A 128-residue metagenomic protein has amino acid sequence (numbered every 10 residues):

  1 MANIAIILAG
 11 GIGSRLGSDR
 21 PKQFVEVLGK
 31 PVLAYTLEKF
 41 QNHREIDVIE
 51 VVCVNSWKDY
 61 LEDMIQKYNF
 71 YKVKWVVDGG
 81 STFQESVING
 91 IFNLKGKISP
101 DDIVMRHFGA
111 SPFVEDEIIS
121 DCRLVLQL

Functional and structural regions predicted by a protein language model:
A2-N55: N-terminal glycine-rich phosphate-binding loop and ensuing alpha1 helix
G13, P21, K58, F83-Q84 (+1 more regions): Alpha-helix N-cap/helix-start and coil->helix boundary motif
G17-S18, Y60-D63, E115-D116: Short glycine-/acidic-enriched loop or helix-start segments at secondary-structure transitions that form or flank
K22-E26, K67-Y68, D121-R123: Glycine-rich, phosphate-binding/catalytic loops in enzymes
A34-D101: Conserved N-terminal catalytic core of the sugar/cofactor nucleotidyltransferase
F83-L128: Conserved beta-loop-beta/alpha segment of the NTase-like Rossmann-fold superfamily that binds/positions NTPs
